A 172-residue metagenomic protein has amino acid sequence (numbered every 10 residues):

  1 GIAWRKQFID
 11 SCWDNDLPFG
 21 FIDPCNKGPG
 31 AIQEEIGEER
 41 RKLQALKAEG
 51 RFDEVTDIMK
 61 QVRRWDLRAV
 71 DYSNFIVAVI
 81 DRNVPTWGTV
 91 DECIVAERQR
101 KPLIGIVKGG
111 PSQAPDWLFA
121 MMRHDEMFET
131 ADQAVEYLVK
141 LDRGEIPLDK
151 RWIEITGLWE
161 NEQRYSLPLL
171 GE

Functional and structural regions predicted by a protein language model:
G1-E172: Conserved catalytic or regulatory cores that recognize and/or transform ribose-phosphate-containing ligands
